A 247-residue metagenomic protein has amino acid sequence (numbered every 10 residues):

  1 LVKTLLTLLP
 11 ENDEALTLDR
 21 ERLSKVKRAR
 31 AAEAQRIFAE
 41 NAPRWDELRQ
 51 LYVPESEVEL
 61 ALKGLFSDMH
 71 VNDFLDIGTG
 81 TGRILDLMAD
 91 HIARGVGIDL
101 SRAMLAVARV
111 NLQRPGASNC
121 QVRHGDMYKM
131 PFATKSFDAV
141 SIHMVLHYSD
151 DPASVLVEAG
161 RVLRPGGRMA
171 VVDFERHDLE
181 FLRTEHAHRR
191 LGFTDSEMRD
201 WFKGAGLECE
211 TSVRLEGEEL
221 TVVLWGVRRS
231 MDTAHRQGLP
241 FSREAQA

Functional and structural regions predicted by a protein language model:
V2-R44: Amphipathic alpha-helical dimerization/coiled-coil segments that flank or bridge DNA-binding/regulatory modules
Y52-N72: Conserved alpha-helix/loop element of class I SAM-dependent methyltransferases that forms part of the SAM/SAH-binding
D73-K129: Class I SAM-dependent methyltransferase SAM/SAH-binding core
Y128-A139: A short acidic, Gly/Pro-enriched loop at the edge of an enzyme's catalytic core that lines a small-molecule cofactor
D138-D151: A short SAM/SAH-binding and catalytic strip from SAM-dependent methyltransferases
A153-R168: A short glycine-rich, Lys/Arg-flanked "PGG" loop and its adjoining helix->strand segment in the class I
R168-W225: C-terminal alpha-helical "lid/dimerization" subdomain adjacent to the S-adenosyl-L-methionine
L207, R214-A247: Core SAM-dependent methyltransferase catalytic element
